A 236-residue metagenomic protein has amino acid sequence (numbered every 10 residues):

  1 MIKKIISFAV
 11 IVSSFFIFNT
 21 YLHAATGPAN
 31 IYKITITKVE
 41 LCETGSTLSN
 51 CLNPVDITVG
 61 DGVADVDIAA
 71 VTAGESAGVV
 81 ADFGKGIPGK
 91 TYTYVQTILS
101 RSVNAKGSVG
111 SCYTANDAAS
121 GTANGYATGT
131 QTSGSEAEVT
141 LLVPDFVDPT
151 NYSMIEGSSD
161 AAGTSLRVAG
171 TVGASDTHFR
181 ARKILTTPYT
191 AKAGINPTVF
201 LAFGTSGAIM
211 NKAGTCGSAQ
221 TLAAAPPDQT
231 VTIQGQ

Functional and structural regions predicted by a protein language model:
M1-A9: Bacterial N-terminal signal peptides that target proteins for export
M1-I2, I17, A223, P227: Generic N-terminal leader/processing signal
A9-I17: Bacterial N-terminal signal peptides
I17-A24: Sec/Tat signal peptide C-region and signal peptidase I cleavage site
A24-Q236: A short, solvent-exposed, low-complexity linear motif enriched for acidic/polar residues with Pro/Gly/Ser/Thr
